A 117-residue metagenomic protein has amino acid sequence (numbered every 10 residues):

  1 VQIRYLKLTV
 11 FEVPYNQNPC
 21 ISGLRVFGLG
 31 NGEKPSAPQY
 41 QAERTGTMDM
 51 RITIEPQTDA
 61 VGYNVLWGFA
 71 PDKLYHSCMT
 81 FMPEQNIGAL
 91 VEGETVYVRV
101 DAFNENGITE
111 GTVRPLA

Functional and structural regions predicted by a protein language model:
V1-Q39, T45-T47, T53-E55, A70 (+3 more regions): Aromatic, loop-rich ligand-recognition surfaces of beta-strand-rich domains
Q17-N18, E33, V61-Y63, L74 (+1 more regions): Intrinsically disordered, low-complexity acidic/polar segments
D49, A60-N64, T95: Exposed beta-strand and adjacent loop surfaces of beta-rich binding modules that mediate intermolecular recognition
Q57-F81: Extracellular low-complexity, O-glycosylation-prone stalks/linkers
I87-T109: Beta-strand-rich modules
E110-L116: Edge beta-strands of extracellular beta-sandwich domains
